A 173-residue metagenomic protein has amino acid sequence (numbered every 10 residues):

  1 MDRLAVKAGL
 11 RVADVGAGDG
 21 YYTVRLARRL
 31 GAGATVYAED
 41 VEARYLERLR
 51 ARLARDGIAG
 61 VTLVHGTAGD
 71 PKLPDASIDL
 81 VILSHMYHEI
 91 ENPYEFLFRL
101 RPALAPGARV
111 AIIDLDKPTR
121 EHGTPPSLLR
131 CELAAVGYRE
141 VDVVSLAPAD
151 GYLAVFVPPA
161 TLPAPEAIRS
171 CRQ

Functional and structural regions predicted by a protein language model:
M1-L10: Conserved alpha-helix/loop element of class I SAM-dependent methyltransferases that forms part of the SAM/SAH-binding
R11, T35, G107-V110: Short glycine-centered segments of the SAM/dcSAM-binding site in methyltransferase folds
A13-P71: Class I SAM-dependent methyltransferase SAM/SAH-binding core
A27-R28, Y94-R109: A short glycine-rich, Lys/Arg-flanked "PGG" loop and its adjoining helix->strand segment in the class I
G69-V81: A short acidic, Gly/Pro-enriched loop at the edge of an enzyme's catalytic core that lines a small-molecule cofactor
D79-P93: A short SAM/SAH-binding and catalytic strip from SAM-dependent methyltransferases
R109-A134: Conserved class I S-adenosyl-L-methionine
S145-Q173: Core SAM-dependent methyltransferase catalytic element
